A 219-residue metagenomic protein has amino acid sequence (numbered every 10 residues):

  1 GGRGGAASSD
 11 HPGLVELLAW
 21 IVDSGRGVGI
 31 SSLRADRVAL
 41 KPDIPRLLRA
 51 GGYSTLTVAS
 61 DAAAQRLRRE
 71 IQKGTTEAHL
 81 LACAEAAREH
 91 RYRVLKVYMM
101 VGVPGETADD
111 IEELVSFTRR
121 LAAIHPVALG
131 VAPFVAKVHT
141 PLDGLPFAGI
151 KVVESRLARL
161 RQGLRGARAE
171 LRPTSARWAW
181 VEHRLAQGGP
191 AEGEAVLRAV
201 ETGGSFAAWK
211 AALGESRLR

Functional and structural regions predicted by a protein language model:
G1-A128: Conserved SAM/AdoMet-binding glycine-rich loop
R88, V103, I111-R219: Auxiliary Fe-S-binding modules of radical SAM enzymes
